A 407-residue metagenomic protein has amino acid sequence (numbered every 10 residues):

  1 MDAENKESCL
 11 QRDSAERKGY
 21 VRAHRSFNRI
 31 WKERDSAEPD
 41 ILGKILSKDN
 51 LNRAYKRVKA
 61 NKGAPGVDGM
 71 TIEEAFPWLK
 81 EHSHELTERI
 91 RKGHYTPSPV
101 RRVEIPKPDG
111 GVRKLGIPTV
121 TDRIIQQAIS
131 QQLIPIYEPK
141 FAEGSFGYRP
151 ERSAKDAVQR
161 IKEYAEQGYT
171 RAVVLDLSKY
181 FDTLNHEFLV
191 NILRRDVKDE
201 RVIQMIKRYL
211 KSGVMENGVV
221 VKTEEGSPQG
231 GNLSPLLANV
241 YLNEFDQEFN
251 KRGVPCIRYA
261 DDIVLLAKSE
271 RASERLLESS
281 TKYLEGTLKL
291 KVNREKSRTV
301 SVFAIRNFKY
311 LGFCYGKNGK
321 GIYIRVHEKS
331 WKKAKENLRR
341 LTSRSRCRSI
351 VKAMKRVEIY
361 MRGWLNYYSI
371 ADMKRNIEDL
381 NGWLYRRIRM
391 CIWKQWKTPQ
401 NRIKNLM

Functional and structural regions predicted by a protein language model:
M1-K80: Non-catalytic, polymerase-adjacent accessory regions of viral genome-replication enzymes
L46, L51, P99-R101, P108 (+2 more regions): Core structural elements
V67, Q131, L175-L177, K268-S269 (+2 more regions): Residues immediately flanking
R89-E104, P108, K140-V302, N307: Conserved polymerase palm-domain catalytic core
Q126-G144: Electropositive, glycine- and tryptophan-enriched low-complexity nucleic-acid-binding patches
K211, T287-R356, Y360-R362: A conserved non-catalytic segment of reverse transcriptases and RNA-directed RNA polymerases corresponding to the late
K222-E225, R339-A353, W364-N376, W393-W396: Short, solvent-exposed helix-loop connector elements
K374-M407: A terminal-accessory region detector
